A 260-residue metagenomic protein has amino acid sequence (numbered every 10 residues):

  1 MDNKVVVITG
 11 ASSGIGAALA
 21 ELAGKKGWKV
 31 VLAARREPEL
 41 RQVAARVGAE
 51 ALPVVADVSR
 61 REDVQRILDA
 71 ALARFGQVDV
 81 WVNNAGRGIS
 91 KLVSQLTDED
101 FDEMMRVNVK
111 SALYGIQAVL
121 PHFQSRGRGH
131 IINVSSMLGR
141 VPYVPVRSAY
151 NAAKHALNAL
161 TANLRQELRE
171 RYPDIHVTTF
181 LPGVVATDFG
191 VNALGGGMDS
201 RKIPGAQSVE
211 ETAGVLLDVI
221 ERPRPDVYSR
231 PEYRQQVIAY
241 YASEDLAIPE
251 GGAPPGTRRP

Functional and structural regions predicted by a protein language model:
S12-S13: Conserved glycine-rich cofactor-binding loop
K26-Q42: Conserved glycine-rich Rossmann-like NAD(P)H-binding loop of the short-chain dehydrogenase/reductase
A56-R66, D98: The beta1-alpha1 cofactor-binding region of Rossmann-like NAD(H)/NADP(H)-dependent oxidoreductases
L92-V93, D100-D102: Substrate-binding pocket helix/loop in short-chain dehydrogenase/reductase
I116, A153: Active-site helix of classical SDR
S136: Residue(s) in the substrate-gating loop at a strand-loop-helix junction that position the organic substrate next
T179, M198-Q236: C-terminal helical subdomain
